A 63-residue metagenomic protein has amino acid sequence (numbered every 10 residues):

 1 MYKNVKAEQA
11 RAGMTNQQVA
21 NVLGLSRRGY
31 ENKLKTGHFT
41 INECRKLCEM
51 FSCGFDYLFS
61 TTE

Functional and structural regions predicted by a protein language model:
M1-G13: A short, Lys/Arg-rich alpha-helix, primarily the initiator
K6, E31-N32, F59: Key DNA-contacting residues within the recognition helix of helix-turn-helix
Q9, L34-K35, E43, T62: DNA major-groove recognition helix of helix-turn-helix
R11, V22, M50: Residues within the alpha-helical elements of helix-turn-helix
Q18-A20: Short alpha-helical "recognition helix" segments of helix-turn-helix
L25-F39: Recognition helix of helix-turn-helix/homeodomain-like DNA-binding domains that insert into the DNA major groove
E43-Y57: DNA major-groove recognition helix of helix-turn-helix/homeodomain DNA-binding modules
